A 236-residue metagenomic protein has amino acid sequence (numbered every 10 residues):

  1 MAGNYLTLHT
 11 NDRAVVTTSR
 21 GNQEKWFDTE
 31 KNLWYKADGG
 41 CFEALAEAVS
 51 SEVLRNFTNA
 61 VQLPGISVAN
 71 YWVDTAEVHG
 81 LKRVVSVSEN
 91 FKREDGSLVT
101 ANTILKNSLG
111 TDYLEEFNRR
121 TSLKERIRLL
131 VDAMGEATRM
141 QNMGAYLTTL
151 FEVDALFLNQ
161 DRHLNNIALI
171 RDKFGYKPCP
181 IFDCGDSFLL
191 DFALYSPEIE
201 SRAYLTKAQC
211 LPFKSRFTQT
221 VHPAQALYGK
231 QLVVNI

Functional and structural regions predicted by a protein language model:
M1, N142-M143, I236: Intrinsic structural disorder
M1-Y113: Conserved ATP-binding subdomain of kinase catalytic cores across diverse folds
P64-V68, R119-T121, Q209-S215: Short C-terminal domain-edge/linker segments immediately following a structured domain
N90-F151: ATP-dependent phospho-/nucleotidyl transfer catalytic cores
K124-A193: Conserved kinase catalytic-core segment
F174-I236: C-terminal catalytic region of ATP-dependent kinase domains
